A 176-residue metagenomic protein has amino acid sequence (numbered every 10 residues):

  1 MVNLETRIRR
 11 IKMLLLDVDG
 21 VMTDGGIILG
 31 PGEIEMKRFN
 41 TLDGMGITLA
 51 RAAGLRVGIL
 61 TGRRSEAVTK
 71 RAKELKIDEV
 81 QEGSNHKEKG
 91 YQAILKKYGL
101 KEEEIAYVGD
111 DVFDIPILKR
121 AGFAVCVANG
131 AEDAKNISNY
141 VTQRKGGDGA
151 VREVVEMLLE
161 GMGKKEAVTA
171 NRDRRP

Functional and structural regions predicted by a protein language model:
M1-V18, K164-P176: Non-catalytic pre-domain segments flanking phosphatase-related domains
R9-I27, L118, V151: Asp-based phosphoryl-transfer active-site loop
R10-K12, L55, E103-E104: Short coil/turn segments at beta-strand junctions that form active-site/ligand-binding loops
V18, G62-R63, S84, A128-A131: Short secondary-structure boundary segments
V21-A53, G62: A positional/architectural concept
K37, K73-L75, E79-V80, E88-P176: Mg2+-dependent phosphoryl-transfer enzymes with acidic/Ser/Thr/Gly-rich catalytic loops
I47-R71, E82: Substrate-recognition element of Asp-dependent hydrolases with the DxDx(T/V) motif
